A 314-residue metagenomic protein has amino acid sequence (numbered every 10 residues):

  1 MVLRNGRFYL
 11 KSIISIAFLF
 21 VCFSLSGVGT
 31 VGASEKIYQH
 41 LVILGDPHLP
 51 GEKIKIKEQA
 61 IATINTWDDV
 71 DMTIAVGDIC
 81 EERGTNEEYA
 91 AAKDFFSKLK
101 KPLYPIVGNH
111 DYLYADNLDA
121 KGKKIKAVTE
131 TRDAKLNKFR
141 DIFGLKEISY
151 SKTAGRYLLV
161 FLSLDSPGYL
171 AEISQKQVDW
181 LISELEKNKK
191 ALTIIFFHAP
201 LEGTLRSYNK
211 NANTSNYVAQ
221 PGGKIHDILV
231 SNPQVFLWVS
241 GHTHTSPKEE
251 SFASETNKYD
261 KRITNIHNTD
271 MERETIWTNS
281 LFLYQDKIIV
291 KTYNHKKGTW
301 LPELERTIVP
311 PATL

Functional and structural regions predicted by a protein language model:
V2-I16: Bacterial N-terminal signal peptides that target proteins for export
I13-S26: Bacterial N-terminal signal peptides
G27-A91: N-terminal active-site segment of His-dependent metallophosphoesterases
Q39, D71, S149, R156-Y157 (+1 more regions): Alpha/beta-hydrolase fold active-site loops
I43-G45, T73-D78, L103-N109, L162 (+3 more regions): Active-site neighborhood of phospho(di)ester-bond hydrolases with catalytic His/Asp-centered motifs
H48, I79-E82, D165-Y169, T214: The substrate-binding groove and active-site-proximal loops of carbohydrate-active enzymes, especially glycoside
T85-N188, K224-I225, V230-Q234, K248-M271 (+2 more regions): Extended active-site neighborhood of metal-dependent phosphoesterases/phosphodiesterases
E172-Q175, N188-V239: Active-site-proximal segments of metal-dependent phosphoesterases and phosphodiesterases across multiple
